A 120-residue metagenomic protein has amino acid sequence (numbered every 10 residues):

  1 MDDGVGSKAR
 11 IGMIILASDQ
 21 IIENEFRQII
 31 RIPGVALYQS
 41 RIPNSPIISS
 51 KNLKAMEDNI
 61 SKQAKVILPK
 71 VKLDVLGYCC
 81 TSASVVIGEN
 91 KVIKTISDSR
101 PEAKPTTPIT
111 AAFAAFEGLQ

Functional and structural regions predicted by a protein language model:
M1-K62: N-terminal glycine-rich anion-binding loop in soluble enzyme alpha/beta folds
P46-S49, S84-I87, A115: Short active-site-adjacent helix-start/loop capping segments
D58-P108: Glycine/small-residue-rich loop that forms an oxyanion/phosphate-binding "nest" at active or ligand-binding sites
I109-F113: Active-site neighborhood for divalent-cation/phosphate handling
L119-Q120: An alpha-beta-alpha
